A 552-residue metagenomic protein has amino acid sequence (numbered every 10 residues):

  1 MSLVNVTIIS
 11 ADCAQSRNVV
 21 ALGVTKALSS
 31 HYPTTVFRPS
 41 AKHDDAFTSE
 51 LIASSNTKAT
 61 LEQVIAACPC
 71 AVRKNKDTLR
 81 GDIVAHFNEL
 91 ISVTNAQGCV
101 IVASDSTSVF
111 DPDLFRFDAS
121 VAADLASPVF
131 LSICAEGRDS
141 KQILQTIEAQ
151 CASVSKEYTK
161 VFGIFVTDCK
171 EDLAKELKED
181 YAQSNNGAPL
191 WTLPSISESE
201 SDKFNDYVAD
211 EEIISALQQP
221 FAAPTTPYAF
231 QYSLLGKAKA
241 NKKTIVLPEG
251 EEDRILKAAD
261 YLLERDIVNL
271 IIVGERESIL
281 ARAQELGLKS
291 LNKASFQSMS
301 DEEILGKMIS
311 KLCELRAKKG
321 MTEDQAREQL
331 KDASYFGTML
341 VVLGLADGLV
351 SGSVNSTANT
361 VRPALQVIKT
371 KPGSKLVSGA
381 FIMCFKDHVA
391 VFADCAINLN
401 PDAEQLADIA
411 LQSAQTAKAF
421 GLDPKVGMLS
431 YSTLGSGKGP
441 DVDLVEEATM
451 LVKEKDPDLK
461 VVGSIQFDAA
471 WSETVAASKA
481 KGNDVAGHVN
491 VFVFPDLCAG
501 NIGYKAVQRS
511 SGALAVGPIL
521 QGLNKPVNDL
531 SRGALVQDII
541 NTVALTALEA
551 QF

Functional and structural regions predicted by a protein language model:
M1-P224: Flexible phosphate-sensing "switch/lid" loops adjacent to ATP/NTP-binding sites across phosphate-transfer
P224-A486, V491-F552: Anion-binding alpha/beta catalytic cores of soluble intermediary-metabolism enzymes, centered on
